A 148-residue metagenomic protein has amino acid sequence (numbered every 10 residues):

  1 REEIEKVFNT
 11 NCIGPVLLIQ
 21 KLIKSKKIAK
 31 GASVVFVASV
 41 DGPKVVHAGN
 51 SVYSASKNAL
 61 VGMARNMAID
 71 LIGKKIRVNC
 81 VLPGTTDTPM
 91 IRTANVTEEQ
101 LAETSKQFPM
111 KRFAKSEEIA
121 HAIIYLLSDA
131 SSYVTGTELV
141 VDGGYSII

Functional and structural regions predicted by a protein language model:
E3-E5, Q100, T104: Substrate-binding pocket helix/loop in short-chain dehydrogenase/reductase
K24, I69-D70, S132: Alpha-helical segment proximal to the catalytic Tyr-Lys
V35-A59, A64-G73, T85: Catalytic loop of short-chain dehydrogenase/reductase
K44, I124, T135-I148: Short C-terminal tail/terminal secondary-structure segment of NAD(P)H-dependent dehydrogenase/reductase domains
I72, R77, V134-G136: Short, small/polar-rich loop/turn modules that mediate ligand/substrate recognition or access, typified
L82-T93: Short, flexible catalytic-loop segment of classical short-chain dehydrogenase/reductase
F108-I119: A conserved structural motif in NAD(P)-dependent oxidoreductases
